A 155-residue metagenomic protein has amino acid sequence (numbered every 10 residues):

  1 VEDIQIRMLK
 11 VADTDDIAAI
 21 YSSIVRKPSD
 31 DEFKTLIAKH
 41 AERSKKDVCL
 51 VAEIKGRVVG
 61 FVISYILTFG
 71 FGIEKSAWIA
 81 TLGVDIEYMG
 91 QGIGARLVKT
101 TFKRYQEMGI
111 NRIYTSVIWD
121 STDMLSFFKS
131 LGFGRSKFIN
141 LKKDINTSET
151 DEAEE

Functional and structural regions predicted by a protein language model:
D3-I17: A short beta-loop-alpha structural element at the N-terminal edge of CoA-dependent acyl/N-acetyltransferase catalytic
K10, D85, M89, I118: Residue-level recognition of the GNAT/N-acetyltransferase active site
V11-A12, A19-E74, A80, D144: Acetyl-CoA-dependent GNAT
L67-F69, E87, D120, N146-S148: Short coil/turn motifs at secondary-structure junctions
V84, G90-K103, S130: Conserved acetyl-CoA-binding loop-helix of GNAT-fold acetyltransferases
A95, E107, W119-K137: Conserved active-site alpha-helix within GNAT-family acetyltransferase domains
Y105-V117: Conserved GNAT acetyl-CoA-binding A-motif
S116, K129-E155: Terminal substrate-recognition subdomain of acyl/acetyltransferases
